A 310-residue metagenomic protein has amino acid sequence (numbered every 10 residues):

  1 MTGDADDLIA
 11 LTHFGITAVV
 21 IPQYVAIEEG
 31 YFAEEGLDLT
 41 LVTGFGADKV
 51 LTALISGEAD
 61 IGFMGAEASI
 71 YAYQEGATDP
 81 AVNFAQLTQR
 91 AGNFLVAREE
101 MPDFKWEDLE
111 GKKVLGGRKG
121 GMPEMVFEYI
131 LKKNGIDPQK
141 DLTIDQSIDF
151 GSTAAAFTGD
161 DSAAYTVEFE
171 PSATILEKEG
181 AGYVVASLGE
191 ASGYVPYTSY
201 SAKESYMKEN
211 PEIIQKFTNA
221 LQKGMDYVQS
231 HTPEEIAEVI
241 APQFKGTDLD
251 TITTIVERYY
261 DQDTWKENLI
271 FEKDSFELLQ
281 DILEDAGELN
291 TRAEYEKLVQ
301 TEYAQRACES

Functional and structural regions predicted by a protein language model:
G3-S147, A156, A164-E170, A181 (+2 more regions): Short, glycine-/small- and polar/acidic-enriched structural segments that line small-molecule recognition paths
V25, Y31, I130, I175 (+2 more regions): Residues within well-ordered alpha helices
V50, T153, T264: A short acidic, helix-capping loop that chelates divalent metal ions and anchors anionic groups
E58-F63, Y260-K273, Y303-S310: Short amphipathic alpha-helical segments at helix boundaries and their inter-helical linkers
E99, G151-F244: Pocket-lining segment of extracytoplasmic ligand-binding domains
K208-N290: Secondary-structure end/capping motifs
E277-S310: Conserved C-terminal helix/tail region of periplasmic/extracytoplasmic solute-binding proteins
